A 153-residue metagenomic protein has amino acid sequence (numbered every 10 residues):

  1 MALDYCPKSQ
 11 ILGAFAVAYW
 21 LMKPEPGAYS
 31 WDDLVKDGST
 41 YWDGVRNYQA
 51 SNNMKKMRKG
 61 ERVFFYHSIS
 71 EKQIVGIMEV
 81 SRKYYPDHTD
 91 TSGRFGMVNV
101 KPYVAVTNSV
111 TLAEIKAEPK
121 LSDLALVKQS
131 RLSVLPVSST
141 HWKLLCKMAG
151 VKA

Functional and structural regions predicted by a protein language model:
L3-R58, K152-A153: Compositionally biased, charged N-terminal/linker segments
L12-G27, D87-A153: Contiguous surface segments at macromolecular interaction interfaces
K23, F65-Y66, I77: Short, conserved beta-strand edge motifs with alternating hydrophobic and charged residues
D33, M57-R58, Q73, T91-G93: Short glycine/proline-enriched turns and hinge-like loops at secondary-structure junctions
G44-Q49, R82-P86, P119-K120: Short acidic (Asp/Glu) patches
Y66-K72: Short, charged beta-turn/beta-strand-edge "cap" motif at the junction between a beta-strand and an adjacent loop
Q73-K83: Short beta-strand-centered aromatic/proline hotspots
